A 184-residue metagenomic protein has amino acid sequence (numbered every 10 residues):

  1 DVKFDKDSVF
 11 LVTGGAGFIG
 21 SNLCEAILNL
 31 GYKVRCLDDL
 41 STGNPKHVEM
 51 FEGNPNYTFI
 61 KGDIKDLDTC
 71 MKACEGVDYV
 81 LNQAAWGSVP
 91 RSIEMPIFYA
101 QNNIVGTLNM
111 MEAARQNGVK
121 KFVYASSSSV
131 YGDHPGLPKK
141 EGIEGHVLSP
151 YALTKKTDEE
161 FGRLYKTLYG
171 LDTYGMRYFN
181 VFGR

Functional and structural regions predicted by a protein language model:
D1-V181: N-terminal Rossmann-like NAD(P)+-binding domain of SDR-like oxidoreductases, especially those catalyzing
R184: Substrate-binding strand-loop-helix patch in Rossmann-like NAD(P)-dependent oxidoreductase/epimerase domains
